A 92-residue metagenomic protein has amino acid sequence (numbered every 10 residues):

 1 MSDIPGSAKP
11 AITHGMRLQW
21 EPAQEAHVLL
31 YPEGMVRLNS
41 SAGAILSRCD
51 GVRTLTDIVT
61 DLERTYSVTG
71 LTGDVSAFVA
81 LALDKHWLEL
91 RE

Functional and structural regions predicted by a protein language model:
M1-S47, R91-E92: Acidic, low-complexity/disordered tracts enriched in E/D and polar residues
G34-E92: Long, charge-rich, low-complexity alpha-helical segments
